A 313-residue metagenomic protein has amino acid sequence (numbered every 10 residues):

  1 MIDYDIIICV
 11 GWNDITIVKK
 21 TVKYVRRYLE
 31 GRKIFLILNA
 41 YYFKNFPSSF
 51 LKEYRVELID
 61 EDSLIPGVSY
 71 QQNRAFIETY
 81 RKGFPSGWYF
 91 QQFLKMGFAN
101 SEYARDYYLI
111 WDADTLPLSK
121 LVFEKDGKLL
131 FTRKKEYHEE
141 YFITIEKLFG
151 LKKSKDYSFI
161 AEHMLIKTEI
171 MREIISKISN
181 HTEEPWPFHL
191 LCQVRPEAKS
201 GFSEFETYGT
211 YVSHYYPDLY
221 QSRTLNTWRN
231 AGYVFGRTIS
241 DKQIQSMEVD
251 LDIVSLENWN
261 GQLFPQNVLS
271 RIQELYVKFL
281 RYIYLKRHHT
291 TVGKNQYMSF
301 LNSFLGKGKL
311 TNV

Functional and structural regions predicted by a protein language model:
M1-I2, L256-V313: Membrane-proximal basic amphipathic "stem/tether" segments
D3-I8, V25, R32-I37: Hydrophobic targeting segments
D14-R27: Short, well-formed alpha-helical segments that are part of the catalytic scaffolds of diverse glycosyltransferases
G31-Y42, L58-S63: Short beta-strand/loop segment that forms part of the nucleotide-sugar
F46-N100: Active-site-proximal specificity loops/subdomain of glycosyltransferases
Y108: Short aromatic/hydrophobic "clamp" motif used to bind/position activated sugar donors
T115-F149: Conserved donor-nucleotide/metal-binding helix-loop-beta segment in metal-dependent transferases, i.e., the alpha-helix
F159-Q245: Catalytic core and acceptor-binding pocket of nucleotide-sugar-dependent glycosyltransferases
